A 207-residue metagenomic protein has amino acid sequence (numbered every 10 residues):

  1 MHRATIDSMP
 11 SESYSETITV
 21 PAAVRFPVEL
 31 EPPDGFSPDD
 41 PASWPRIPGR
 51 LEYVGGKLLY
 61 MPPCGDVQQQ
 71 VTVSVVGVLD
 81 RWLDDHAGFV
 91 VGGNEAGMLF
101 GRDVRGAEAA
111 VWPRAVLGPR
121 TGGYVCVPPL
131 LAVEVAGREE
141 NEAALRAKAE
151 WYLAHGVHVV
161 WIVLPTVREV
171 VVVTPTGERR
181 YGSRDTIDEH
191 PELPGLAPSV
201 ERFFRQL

Functional and structural regions predicted by a protein language model:
M1-L207: Gly/Pro/Ser/Thr-rich low-complexity, intrinsically disordered segments predominantly at protein N-termini
